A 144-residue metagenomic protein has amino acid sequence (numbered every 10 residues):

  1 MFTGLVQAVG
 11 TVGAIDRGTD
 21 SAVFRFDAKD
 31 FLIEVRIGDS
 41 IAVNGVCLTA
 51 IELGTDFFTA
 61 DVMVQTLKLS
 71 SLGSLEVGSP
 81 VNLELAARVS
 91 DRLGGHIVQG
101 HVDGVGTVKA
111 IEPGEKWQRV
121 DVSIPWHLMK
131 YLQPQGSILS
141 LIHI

Functional and structural regions predicted by a protein language model:
M1-L141: Conserved loop->alpha-helix
